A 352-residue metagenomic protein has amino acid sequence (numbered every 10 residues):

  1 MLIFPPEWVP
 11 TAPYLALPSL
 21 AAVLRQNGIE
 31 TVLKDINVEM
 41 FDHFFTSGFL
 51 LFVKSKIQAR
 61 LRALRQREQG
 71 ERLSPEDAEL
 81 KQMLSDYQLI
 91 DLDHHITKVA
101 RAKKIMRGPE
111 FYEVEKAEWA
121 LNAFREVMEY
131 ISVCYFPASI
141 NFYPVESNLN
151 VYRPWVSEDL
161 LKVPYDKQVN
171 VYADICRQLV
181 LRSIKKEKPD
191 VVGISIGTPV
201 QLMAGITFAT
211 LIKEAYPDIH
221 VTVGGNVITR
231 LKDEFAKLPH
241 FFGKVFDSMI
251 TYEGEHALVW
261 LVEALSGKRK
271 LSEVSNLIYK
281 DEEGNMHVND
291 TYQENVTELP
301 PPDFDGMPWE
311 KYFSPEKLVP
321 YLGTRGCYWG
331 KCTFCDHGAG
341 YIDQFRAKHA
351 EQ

Functional and structural regions predicted by a protein language model:
M1-L2, I278, V288, P320-L322 (+1 more regions): Structured core elements
I3-P6, P189-S195, V245, L318 (+1 more regions): Glycine- and acidic
E7-K54, R62, G70-E71, Y87 (+6 more regions): Glycine-rich beta-alpha loop elements in corrinoid/cobalamin-binding modules across cobalamin-dependent enzymes
Q58-S85: Aromatic- and Gly/Pro-rich amphipathic surface segment
E76-V99, K104, V114-A120: Extended, charge-enriched "interface" segments that sit outside catalytic cores
G108: A substrate-binding/cap region within the structured catalytic cores of diverse enzymes
D290-T297: A short, sequence-level motif marking secondary-structure junctions
T297-Q352: Radical SAM [4Fe-4S] cluster-binding motif and immediate context
